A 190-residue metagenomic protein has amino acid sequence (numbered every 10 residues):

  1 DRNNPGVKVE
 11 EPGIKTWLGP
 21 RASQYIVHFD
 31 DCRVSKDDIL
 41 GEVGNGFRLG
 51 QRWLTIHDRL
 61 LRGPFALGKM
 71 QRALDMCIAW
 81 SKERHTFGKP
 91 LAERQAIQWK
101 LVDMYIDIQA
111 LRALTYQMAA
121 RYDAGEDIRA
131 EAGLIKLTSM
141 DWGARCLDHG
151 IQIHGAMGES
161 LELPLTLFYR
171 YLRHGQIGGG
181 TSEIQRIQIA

Functional and structural regions predicted by a protein language model:
D1-D75, A79, K89, S182-Q185: FAD-binding core of flavoproteins
L49, H154-A190: Glycine-rich phosphate/cofactor-binding loops in nucleotide/flavin-utilizing enzymes
G50, C77, T115-M118, Y169-R173: Short alpha-helical scaffolding segments that buttress acidic/His motifs in well-ordered protein cores
I78-A92, Y105-T138, I151-E159: C-terminal helix-coil-helix/basic helical segment that borders enzyme active sites and/or dimer interfaces and provides
A92-A96, K100: Amphipathic alpha-helical coiled-coil segments
